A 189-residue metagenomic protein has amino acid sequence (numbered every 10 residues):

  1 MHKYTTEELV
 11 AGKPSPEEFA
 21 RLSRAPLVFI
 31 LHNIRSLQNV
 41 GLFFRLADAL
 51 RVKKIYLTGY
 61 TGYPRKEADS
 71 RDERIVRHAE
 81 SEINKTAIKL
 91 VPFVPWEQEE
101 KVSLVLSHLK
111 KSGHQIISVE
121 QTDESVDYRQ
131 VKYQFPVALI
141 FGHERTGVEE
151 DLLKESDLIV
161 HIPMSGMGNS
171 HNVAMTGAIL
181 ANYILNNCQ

Functional and structural regions predicted by a protein language model:
E7-T122, L185: RNA substrate-binding interface of SAM-dependent RNA methyltransferases
Q38-N39, V126, G147, H171: Residues that form or flank phosphate/diphosphate-binding pockets in enzymes that use nucleotide phosphates
Y60-T61, H143-T146, M164-G168: Short, acidic/turn-prone active-site loops that include or flank metal/cofactor- and phosphate-binding residues
E67-D69, Y128-V131, D151: Short, well-ordered secondary-structure micro-motifs
K101-V105, D127-R129, V148: Short acidic active-site motifs
P136-V137: A contiguous loop/helix-start segment that scaffolds small-molecule binding in enzyme catalytic cores
E150-Q189: Structured adenosyl-cofactor binding patch, chiefly the S-adenosyl-L-methionine
